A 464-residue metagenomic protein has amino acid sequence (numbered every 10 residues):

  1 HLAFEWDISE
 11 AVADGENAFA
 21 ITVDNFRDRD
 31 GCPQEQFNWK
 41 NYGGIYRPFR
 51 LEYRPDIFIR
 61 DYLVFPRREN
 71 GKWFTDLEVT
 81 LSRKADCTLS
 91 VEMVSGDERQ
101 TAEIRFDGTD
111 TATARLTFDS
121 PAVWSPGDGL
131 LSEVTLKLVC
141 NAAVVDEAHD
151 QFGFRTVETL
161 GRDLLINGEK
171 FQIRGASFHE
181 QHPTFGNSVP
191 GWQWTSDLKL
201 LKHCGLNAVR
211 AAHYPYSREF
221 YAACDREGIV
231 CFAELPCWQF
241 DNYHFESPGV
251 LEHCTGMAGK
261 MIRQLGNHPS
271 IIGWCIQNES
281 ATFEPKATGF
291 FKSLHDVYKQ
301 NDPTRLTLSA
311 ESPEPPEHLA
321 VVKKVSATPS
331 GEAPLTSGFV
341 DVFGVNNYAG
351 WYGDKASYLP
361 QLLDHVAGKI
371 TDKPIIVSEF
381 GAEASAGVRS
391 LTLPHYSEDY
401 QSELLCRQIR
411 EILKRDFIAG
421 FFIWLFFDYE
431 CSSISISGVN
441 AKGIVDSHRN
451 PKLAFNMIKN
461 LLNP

Functional and structural regions predicted by a protein language model:
H1-I59, K84, I229-F232: Accessory beta-strand-rich segments of carbohydrate-active enzymes
L2-W6, D110-L116: Short strand-edge motifs at loop-to-beta-strand transitions and within beta-strands of extracellular beta-rich domains
F4-I8, R29-Y42, V157-D354, P360-Q361 (+4 more regions): Active-site mouth of glycoside hydrolases
V12-E16, F118-L131: Short glycine/proline/serine/threonine-rich loop/turn segments at secondary-structure transition edges
F49, S132, G168, C224 (+4 more regions): Conserved, mostly hydrophobic/aromatic
W73-F106, A114: Beta-strand-rich binding/interaction modules
E398-I434: Substrate-binding cleft of secreted/luminal carbohydrate-active enzymes
W424-P464: Aromatic-rich peripheral "rim/lid" segments of glycoside hydrolase catalytic domains that contact and position glycan
